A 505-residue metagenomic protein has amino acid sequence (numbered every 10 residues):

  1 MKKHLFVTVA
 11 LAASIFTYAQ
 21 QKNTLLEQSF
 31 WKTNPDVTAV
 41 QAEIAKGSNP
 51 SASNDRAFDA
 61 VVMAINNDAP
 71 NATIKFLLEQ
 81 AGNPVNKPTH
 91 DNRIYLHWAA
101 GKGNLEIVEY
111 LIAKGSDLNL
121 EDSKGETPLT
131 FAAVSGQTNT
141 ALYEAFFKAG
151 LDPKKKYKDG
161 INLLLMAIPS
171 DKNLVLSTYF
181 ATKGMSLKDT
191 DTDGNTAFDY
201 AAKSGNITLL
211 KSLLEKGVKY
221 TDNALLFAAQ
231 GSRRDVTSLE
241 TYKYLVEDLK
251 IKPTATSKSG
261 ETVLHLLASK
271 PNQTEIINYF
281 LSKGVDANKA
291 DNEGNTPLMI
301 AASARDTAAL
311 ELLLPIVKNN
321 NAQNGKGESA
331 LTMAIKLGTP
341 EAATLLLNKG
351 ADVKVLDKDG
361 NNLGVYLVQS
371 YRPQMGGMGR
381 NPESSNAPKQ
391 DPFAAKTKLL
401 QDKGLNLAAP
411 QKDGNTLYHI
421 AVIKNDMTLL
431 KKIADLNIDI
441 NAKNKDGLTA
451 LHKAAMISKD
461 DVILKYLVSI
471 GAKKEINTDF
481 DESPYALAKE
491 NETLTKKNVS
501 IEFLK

Functional and structural regions predicted by a protein language model:
H4-A13: Sec-dependent N-terminal signal peptides
F6, T17-G82, K87-H90, S123 (+1 more regions): N-terminal leader/linker segments that initiate helical-solenoid repeat arrays
A19-P35, D152, E215-A224, E247-K252 (+6 more regions): Ankyrin-repeat-protein effector appendages
Q21-W31, A52-I65, K87-H97, E121-A133 (+10 more regions): Ankyrin-repeat boundary/"N-cap" motif
W31-P35, M63-P70, W98-N104, F131-N139 (+10 more regions): Ankyrin repeat A-helix N-terminal signature
Q41-N49, K75-P84, E109-D117, E144-D152 (+10 more regions): Ankyrin repeat domain, specifically the short helix-to-loop turn at the C-terminus of the second helix of each repeat
N83-S170, T178: A generic tandem-repeat structural signature
G136-H265, K270-T274: Solenoidal tandem-repeat scaffolds enriched in leucines and small polar residues
